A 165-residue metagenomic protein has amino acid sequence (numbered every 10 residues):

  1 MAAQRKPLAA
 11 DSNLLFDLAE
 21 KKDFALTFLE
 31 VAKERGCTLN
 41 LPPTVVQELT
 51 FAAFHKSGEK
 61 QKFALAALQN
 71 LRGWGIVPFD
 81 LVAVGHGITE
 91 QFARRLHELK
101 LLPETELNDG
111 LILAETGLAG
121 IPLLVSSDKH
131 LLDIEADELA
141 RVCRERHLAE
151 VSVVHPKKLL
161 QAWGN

Functional and structural regions predicted by a protein language model:
M1-Q47, F51-A67: Short, well-structured N-terminal submotif of metal-dependent ribonuclease cores
M1-R5, L41, L102, A119-N165: Acidic, PIN/NYN-like endoribonuclease modules and their adjacent C-terminal/linker elements
T38, G75-D80, E150-S152: Conserved beta-strand segments of alpha/beta enzyme cores
Q47-E48, V82-T89, P156-N165: A short acidic, often aromatic-flanked loop/helix-cap motif at beta-alpha or helix-coil junctions that lines enzyme
A53-K62, L99-P103, D133-D137: Short, flexible/disordered intra-domain loops and linkers
K62-L81: Low-complexity, serine/threonine/proline-enriched polar segments
I76-L124, K129-D133: Active-site neighborhoods of divalent-metal-dependent phosphate/nucleic-acid chemistry enzymes
